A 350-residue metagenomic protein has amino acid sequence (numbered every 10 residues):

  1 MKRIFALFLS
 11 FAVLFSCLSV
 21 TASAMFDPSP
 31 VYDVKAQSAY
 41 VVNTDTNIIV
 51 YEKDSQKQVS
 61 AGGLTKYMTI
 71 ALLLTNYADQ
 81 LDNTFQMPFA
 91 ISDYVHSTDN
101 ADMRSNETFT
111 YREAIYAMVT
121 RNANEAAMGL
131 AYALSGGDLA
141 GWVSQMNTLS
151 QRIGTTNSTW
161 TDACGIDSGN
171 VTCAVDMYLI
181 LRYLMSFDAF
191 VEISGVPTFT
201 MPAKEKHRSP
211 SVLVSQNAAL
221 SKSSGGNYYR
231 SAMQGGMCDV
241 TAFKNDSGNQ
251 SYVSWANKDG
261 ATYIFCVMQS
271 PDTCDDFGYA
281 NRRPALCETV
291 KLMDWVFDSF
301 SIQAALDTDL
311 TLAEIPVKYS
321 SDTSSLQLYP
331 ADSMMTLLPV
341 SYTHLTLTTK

Functional and structural regions predicted by a protein language model:
M1-F8: Positively charged n-region of N-terminal signal peptides that target proteins for export
L9, Q145-M146, L292: Generic structural signal for hydrophobic residues
L14-A22: C-terminal segment of classical bacterial N-terminal signal peptides
L14-F15, A78, L292: Hydrophobic alpha-helical membrane context
F15, E125, S299-Q303: Short secondary-structure junctions and interdomain/linker hinges
A22-V175, L179-D188, I193: Active-site-adjacent loops and short helices of periplasmic peptidoglycan-processing enzymes
T155-T156, S168-T172, D176-L345, K350: Domain-terminus/edge residues, biased toward the C-terminal soluble/receptor-binding domains of extracytoplasmic
